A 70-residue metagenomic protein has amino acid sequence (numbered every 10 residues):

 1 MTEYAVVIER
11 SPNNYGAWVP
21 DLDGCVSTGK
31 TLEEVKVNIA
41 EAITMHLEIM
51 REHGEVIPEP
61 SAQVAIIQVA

Functional and structural regions predicted by a protein language model:
M1-Y4, V37-A70: Short, charged, surface-exposed hinge/linker loops at domain edges that act as mobile lids or interdomain connectors
V7-V19: Short aromatic-glycine-(Arg/Gly/Cys) micro-motifs in beta-strand/loop hairpins
P12, D23, A62-Q63: Short, flexible active-site-adjacent loop segments at beta-strand->alpha-helix junctions, enriched in small/polar
W18, K36-V37: Short, surface-exposed helix/turn micro-motifs that flank interaction/cofactor sites
D23-L32: A short, exposed loop/beta-hairpin motif centered on an aromatic-Gly-Thr core
